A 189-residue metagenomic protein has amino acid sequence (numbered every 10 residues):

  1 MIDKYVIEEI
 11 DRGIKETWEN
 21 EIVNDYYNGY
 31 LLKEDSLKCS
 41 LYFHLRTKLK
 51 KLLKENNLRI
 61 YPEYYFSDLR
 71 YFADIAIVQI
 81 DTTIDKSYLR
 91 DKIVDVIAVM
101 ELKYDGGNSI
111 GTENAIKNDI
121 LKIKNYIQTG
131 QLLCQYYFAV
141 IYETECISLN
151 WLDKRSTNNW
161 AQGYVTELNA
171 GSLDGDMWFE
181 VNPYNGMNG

Functional and structural regions predicted by a protein language model:
M1-H44: Charged, often low-complexity linker/regulatory segments
I10-K15, E113-K122, T157-Q162: Well-ordered, non-membrane alpha-helical segments in soluble/globular domains
L32, S36-L58, F66-Y71: Short, well-structured hydrophobic secondary-structure segments
K54-K92: Active-site metal-binding core of divalent-cation-utilizing nuclease and nuclease-like domains
I75-I77, V94-G106, I123: Conserved catalytic cores of phosphodiester-cleaving nucleases, focusing on short active-site segments
I84-S87, G107-L121: Active-site-adjacent loop/helix micro-motif of nuclease/hydrolase catalytic cores
D105-I110, E145-S148: Short acidic, S/G/P-rich loop/turn micro-motifs used as interaction or catalytic elements
Q128-G189: Domain-level recognition of nuclease-like catalytic cores that cleave nucleotide substrates
